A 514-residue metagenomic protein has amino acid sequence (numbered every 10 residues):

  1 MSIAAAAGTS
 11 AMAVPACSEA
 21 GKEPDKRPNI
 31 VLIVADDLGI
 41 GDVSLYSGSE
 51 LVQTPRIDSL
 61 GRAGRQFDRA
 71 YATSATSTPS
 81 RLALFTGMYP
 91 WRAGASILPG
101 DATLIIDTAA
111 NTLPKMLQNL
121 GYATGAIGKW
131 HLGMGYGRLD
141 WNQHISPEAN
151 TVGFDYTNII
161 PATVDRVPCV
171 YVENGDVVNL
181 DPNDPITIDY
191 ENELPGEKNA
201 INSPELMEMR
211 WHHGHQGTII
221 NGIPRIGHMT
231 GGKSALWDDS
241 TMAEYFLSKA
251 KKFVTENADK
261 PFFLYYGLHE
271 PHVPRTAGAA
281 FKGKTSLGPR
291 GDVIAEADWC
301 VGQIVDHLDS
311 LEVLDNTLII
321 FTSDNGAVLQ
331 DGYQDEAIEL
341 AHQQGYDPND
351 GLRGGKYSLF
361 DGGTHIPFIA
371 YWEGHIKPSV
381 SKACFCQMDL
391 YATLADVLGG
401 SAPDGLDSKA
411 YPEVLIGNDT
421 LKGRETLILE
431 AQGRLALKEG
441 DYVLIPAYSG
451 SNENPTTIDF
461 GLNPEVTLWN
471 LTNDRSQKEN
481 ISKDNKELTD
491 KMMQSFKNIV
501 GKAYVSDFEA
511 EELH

Functional and structural regions predicted by a protein language model:
M1-S10, C17-T467, R475-H514: Formylglycine-dependent sulfatase
N470: Active-site and glycan-interaction determinants of carbohydrate-active enzymes
